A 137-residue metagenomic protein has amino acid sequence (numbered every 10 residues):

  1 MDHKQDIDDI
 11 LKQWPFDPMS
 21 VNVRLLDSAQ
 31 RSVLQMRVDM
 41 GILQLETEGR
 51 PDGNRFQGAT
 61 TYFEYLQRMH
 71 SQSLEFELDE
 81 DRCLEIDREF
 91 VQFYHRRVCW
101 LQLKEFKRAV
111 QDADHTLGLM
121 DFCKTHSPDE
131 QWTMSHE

Functional and structural regions predicted by a protein language model:
M1-K124: N-terminal alpha-helical interaction modules that lie
L78-D81, T125-E137: Acidic, Ser/Thr-rich low-complexity linear motifs
